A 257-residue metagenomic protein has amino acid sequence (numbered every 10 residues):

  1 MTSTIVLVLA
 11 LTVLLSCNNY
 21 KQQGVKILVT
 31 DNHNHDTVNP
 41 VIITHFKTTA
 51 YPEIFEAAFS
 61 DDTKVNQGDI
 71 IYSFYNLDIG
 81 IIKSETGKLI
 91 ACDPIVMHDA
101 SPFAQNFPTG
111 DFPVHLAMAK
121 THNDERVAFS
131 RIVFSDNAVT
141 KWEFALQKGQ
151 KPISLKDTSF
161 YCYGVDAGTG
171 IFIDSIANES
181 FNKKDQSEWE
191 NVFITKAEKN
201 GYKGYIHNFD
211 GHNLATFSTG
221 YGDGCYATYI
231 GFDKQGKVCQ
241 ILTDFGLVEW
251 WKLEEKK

Functional and structural regions predicted by a protein language model:
M1-V8: Sec-dependent signal peptide recognition, specifically the positively charged N-region followed immediately by
L15-S16: C-terminal motif of bacterial Sec signal peptides marking the signal peptidase cleavage site
Q23-I54, S175-K257: Acidic, proline/glycine-rich low-complexity IDRs
D31-E188: Extended, low-hydrophobicity segments enriched in charged/polar residues
